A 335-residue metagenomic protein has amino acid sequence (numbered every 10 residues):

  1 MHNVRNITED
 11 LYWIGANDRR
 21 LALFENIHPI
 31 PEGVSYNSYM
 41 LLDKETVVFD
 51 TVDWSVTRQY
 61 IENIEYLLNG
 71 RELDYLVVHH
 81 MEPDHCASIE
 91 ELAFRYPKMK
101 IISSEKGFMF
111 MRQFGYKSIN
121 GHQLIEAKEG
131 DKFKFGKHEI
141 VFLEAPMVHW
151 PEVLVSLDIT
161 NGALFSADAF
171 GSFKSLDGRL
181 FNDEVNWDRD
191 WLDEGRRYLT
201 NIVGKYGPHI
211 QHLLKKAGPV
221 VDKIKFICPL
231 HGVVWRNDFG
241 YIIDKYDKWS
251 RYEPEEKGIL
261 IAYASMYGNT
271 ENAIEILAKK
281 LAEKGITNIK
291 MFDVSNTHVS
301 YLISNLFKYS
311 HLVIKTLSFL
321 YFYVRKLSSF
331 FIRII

Functional and structural regions predicted by a protein language model:
H2-L68, V155-D158, G162-S166, I259 (+1 more regions): Conserved beta-strand hairpin/beta-sheet module of binuclear metal-dependent hydrolase folds, prominently
R5-E9, I102-V153, H212: Metallo-beta-lactamase
K44, S55-I102: Active-site metal-binding motif and surrounding structural segment of the metallo-beta-lactamase
F49-T51, L73-M81, I101-S104, L164-D168 (+1 more regions): Active-site neighborhood of phospho(di)ester-bond hydrolases with catalytic His/Asp-centered motifs
D53, E139-P229, R236-N237: Metallo-beta-lactamase
G70, V221, I303-F307: A short, aliphatic-rich alpha-helical micro-motif
E275-I289: Short helix-loop-beta junction
H298-I335: Helix-loop-strand module that forms the ligand-binding subsite of alpha/beta enzymes
